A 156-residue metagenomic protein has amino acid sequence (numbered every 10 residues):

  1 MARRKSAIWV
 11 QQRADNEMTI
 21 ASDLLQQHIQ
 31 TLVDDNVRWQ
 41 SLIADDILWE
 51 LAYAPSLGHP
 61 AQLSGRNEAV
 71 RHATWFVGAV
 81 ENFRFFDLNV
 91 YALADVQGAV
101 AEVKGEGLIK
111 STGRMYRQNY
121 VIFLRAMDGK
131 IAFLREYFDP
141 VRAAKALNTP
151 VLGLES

Functional and structural regions predicted by a protein language model:
R3-E17, G78-S156: A beta-strand edge to alpha-helix "cap/lid" segment located at domain peripheries
A14-L48: Short acidic-aromatic low-complexity motifs
L24-D34, L57-Q62, V77-E81, V100-K104: Short, mixed-charge, low-aromatic patches
H28, R38-Q40, I47, A69 (+3 more regions): Hydrophobic pocket/interface hotspot
D35-N36, R66, P140: Residues at or immediately preceding the N-termini of alpha-helices
S41-L42, R71-H72, A146: Generic alpha-helical secondary-structure signal
D45-V90, A94: A solvent-exposed, acidic/Ser-Thr-rich amphipathic alpha-helical stretch
